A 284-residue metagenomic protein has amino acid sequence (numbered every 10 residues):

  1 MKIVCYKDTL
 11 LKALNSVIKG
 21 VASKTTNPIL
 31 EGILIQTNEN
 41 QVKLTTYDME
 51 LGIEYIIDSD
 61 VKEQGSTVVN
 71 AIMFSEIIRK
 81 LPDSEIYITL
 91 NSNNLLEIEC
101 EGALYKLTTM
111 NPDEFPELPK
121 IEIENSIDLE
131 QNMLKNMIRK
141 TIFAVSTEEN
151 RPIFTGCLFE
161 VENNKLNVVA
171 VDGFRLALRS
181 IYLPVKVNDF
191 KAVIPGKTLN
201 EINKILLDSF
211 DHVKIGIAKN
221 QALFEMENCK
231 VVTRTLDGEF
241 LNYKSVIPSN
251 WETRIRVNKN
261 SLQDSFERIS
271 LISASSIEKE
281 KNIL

Functional and structural regions predicted by a protein language model:
M1-L284: Structural preference for solvent-exposed beta-strand-turn elements and adjacent flexible terminal/loop segments within
